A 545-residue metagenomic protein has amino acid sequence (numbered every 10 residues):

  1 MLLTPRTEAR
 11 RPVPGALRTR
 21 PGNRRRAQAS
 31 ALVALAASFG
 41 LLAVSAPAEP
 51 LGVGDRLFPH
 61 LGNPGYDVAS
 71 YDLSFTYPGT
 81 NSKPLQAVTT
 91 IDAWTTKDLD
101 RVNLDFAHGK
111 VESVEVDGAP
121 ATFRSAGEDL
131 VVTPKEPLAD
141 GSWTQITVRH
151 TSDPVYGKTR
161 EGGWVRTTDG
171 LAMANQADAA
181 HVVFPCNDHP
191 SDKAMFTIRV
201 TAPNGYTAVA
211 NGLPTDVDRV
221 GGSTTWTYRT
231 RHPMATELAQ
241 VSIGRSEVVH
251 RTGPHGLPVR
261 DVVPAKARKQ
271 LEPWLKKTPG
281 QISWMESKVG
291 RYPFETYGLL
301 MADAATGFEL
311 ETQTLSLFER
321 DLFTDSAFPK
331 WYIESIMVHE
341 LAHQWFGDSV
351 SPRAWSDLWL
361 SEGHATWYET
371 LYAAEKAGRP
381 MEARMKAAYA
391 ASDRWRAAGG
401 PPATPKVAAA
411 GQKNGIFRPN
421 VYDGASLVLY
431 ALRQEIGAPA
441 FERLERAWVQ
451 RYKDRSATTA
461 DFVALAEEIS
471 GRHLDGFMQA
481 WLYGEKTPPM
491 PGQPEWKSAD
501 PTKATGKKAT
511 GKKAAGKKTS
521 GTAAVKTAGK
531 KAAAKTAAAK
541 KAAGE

Functional and structural regions predicted by a protein language model:
L2-T7, R11-A31, L35-Q86, D169-G170: N-terminal, polar/Ser/Thr-rich
P84-G109, F184-D188, A194-P203, A460-V463: Surface-exposed beta-strand/loop patches in extracellular or lumenal glycoproteins
A87, H189-V338: Hydrophobic helix-coil surface modules that form long, contiguous segments used for peptide/substrate interaction
F106-R166, T225: A surface-exposed beta-strand-loop module
D140, H150-T197, S246: Glycine/proline-rich low-complexity spacer/linker segments in large multi-domain proteins
S191, E295, L317-A387: Zinc-dependent metallopeptidase catalytic helix centered on the HExxH motif and its immediate flanking segment
P293, P380, R418-Q493: Amphipathic alpha-helical substructures
T505, A509-S520, A524, A528-A538 (+1 more regions): Low-complexity, polybasic segments enriched for Lys interleaved with small residues
